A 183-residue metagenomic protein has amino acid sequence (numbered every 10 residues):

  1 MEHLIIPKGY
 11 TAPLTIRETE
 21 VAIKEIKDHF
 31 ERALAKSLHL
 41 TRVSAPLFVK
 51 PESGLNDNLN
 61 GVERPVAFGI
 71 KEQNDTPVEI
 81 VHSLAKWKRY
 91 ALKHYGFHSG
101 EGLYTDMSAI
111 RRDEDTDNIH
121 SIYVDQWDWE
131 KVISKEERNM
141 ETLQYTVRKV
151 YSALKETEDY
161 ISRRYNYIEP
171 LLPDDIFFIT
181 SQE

Functional and structural regions predicted by a protein language model:
E2-H120, D128-V132: Class II aminoacyl-tRNA synthetase-like tRNA-binding/catalytic domains
E25, H29, Y145-E156: Long, highly charged amphipathic alpha-helices
M107, K131-E136, E156-Y160: Short, surface-exposed, polar/charged, turn-prone segments marking secondary-structure boundaries
S134-Q144: Well-ordered alpha/beta subsegment
K149-E183: Metal-assisted phosphate- and nucleotidyl-transfer catalytic regions
